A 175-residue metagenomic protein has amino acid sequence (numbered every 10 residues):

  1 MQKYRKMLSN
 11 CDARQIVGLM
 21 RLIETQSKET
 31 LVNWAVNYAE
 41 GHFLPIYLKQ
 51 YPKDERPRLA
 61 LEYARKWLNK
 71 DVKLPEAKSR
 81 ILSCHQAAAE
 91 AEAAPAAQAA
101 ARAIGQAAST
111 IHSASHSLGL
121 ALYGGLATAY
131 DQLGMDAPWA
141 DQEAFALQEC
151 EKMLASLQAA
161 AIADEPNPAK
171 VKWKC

Functional and structural regions predicted by a protein language model:
M1-E143: Structured binding/interaction patches within domain cores
Y130-C175: C-terminal binding/interaction regions
